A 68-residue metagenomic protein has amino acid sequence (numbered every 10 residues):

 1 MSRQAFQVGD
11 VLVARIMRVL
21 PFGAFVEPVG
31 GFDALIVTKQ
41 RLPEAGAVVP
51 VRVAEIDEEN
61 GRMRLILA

Functional and structural regions predicted by a protein language model:
M1-A68: Single-stranded RNA-binding regions, centering on S1/OB-family and related RNA-binding modules
